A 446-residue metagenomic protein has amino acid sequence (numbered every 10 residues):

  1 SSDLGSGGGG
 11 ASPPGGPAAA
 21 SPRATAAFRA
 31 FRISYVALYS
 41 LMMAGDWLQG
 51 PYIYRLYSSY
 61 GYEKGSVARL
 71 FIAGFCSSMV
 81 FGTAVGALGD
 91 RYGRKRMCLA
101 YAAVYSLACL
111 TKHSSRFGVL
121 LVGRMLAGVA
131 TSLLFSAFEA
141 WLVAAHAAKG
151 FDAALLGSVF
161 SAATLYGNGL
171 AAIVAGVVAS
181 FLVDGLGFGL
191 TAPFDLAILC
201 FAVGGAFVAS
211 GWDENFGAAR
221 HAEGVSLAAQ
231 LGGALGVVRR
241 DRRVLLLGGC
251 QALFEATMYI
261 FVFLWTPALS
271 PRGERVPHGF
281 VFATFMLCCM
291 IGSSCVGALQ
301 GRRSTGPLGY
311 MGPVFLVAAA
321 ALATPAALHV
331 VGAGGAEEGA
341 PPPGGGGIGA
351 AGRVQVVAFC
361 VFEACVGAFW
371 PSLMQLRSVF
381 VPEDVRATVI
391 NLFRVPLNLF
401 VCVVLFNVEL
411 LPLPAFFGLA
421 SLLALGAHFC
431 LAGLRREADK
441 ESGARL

Functional and structural regions predicted by a protein language model:
S12-R29, W212-C250, A340-G346, L446: Juxtamembrane intracellular "pre-TM" segments in multi-pass secondary transporters
A30-R32, H113-R124, P325-F359, F369: Helix-loop junctions at membrane interfaces in 12-TM secondary transporters
S34-R55, V67-A87, G93-R96, Y101 (+7 more regions): Substrate-agnostic recognition of the 12-TM MFS/MFS-like secondary transporter fold
R96-T111, G309-T324: Structural signature of the two symmetry-related core transmembrane helices
A108-K112, A127, V208, T324-P325 (+3 more regions): MFS-fold secondary transporters
F181-L199, E274-V281, F406-F429: A membrane-interface helix-boundary motif in multi-pass transporters
F188-L190, D195-A197, A202-S226, R302 (+2 more regions): Helix-loop junctions on the cytosolic side of multi-pass membrane transporters, especially the intracellular loop
